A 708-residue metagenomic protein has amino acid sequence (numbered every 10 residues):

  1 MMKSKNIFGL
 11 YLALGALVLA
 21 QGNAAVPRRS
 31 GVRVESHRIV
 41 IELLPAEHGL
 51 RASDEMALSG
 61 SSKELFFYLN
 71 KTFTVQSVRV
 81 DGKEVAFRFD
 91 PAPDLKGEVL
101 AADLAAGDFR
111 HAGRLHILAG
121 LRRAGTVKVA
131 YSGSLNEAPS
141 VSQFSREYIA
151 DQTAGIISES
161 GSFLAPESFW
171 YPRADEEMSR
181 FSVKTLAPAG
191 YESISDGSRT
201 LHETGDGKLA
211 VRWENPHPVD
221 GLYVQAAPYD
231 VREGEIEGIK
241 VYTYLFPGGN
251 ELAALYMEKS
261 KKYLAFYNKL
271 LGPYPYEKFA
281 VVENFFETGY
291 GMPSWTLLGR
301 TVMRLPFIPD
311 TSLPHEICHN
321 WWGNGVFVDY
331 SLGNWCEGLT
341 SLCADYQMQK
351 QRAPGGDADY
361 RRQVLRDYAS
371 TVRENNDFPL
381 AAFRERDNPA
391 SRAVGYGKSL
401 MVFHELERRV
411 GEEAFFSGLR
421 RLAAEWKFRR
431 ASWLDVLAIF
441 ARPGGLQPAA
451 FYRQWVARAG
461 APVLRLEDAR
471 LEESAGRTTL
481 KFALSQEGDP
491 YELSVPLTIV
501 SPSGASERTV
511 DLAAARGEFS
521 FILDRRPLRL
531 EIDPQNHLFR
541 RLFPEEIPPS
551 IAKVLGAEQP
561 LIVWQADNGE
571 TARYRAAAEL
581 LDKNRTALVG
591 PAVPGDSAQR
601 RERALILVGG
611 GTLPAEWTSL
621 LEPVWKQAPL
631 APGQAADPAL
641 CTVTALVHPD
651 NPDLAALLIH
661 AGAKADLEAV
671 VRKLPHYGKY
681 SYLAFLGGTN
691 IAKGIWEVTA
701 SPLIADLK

Functional and structural regions predicted by a protein language model:
K3, D81, W213, T243-A483: Hydrophobic alpha-helical and helix-loop surface patches within well-folded domains that function as non-catalytic
A20-R51, Q76, A154, P448-Q454 (+1 more regions): N-terminal, polar/Ser/Thr-rich
D54, L65, A174, M178-S193 (+3 more regions): Zn2+-dependent metallopeptidase catalytic core
E55-F73, Y171-P188, L434, L480-T498: Surface-exposed beta-strand/loop patches in extracellular or lumenal glycoproteins
E64-A101, L186, G190, T498-G504 (+1 more regions): Solvent-exposed beta-hairpin/edge-strand motifs
Q76-R79, P448-A449, P462-D533: Beta-strand-rich binding/interaction modules
A102-G120, V127-P228: Extended, low-hydrophobicity, Ser/Thr/Pro/Gly-biased non-transmembrane segments
P548-K708: Solvent-exposed alpha-helical segments and adjacent loops that form catalytic or protein-interaction surfaces
